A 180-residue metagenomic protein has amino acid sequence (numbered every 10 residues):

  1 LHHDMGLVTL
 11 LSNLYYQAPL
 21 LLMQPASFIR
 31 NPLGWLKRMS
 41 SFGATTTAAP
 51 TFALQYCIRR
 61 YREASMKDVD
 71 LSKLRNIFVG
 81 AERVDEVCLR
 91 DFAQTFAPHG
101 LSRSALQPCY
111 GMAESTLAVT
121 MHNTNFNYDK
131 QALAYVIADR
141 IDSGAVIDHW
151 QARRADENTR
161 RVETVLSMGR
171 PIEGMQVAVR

Functional and structural regions predicted by a protein language model:
H2-M5, L22, I29-R30, L54-C57 (+2 more regions): Flexible loop/turn segments at secondary-structure boundaries
H3-T45, R60-A64, T124: Conserved AMP-binding/adenylation subdomain of ANL enzymes
N13-Y15, D70-K73, I172: Short, solvent-exposed loop/turn segments at the edges of secondary structure
A18, A44, S72-L74, S104: Short glycine-/polar-rich loops that comprise or flank the Walker A/P-loop and associated switch/sensor motifs
A26, F52, C109: Residue-level "edge-of-site" marker
L36, A53-N76, E86-L101: Adenylate-forming
R75-I77, V84-C109, A113-R180: Conserved AMP-binding/adenylate-forming
